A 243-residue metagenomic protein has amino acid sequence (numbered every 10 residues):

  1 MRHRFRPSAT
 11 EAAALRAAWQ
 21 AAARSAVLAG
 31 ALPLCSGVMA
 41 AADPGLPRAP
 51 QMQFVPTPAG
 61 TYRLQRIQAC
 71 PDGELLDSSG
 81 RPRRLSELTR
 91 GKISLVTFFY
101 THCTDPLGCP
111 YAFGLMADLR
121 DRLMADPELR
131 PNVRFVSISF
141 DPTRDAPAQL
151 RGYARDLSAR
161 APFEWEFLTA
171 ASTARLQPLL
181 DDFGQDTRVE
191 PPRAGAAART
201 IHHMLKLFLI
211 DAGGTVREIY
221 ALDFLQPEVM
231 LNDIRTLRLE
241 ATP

Functional and structural regions predicted by a protein language model:
M1-W19: N-terminal secretory signal peptides that target proteins for export/translocation
A22-S36: Bacterial N-terminal signal peptides
V38-A42: Boundary at the C-terminal end of the N-terminal hydrophobic targeting segment
G45-E87, Y111-D121: N-terminal "domain-start" segment that seeds a small globular fold
Q68-C70, L88-L95, R130-V133, D145 (+2 more regions): Extracytoplasmic
S86-Y111: Short active-site neighborhood of thiol/selenol oxidoreductases, capturing the structured segment around
Y111-L179: Structural microenvironment flanking redox-active thiols in thiol-disulfide oxidoreductases
S172-L231: Thiol/disulfide oxidoreductase modules built on the thioredoxin-like
